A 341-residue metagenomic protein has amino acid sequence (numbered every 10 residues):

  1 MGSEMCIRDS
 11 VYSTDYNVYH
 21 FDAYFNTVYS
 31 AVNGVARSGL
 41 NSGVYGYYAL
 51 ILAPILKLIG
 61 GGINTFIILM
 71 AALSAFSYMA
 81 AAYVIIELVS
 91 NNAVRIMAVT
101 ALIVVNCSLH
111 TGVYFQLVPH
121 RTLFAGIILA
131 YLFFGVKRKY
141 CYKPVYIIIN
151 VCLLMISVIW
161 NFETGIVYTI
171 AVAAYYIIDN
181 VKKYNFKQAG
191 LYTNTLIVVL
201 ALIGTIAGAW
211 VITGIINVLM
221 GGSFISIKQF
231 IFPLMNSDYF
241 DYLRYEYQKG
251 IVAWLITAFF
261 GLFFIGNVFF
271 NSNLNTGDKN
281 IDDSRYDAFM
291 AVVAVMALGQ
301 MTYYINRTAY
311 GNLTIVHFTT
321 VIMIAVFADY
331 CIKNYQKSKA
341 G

Functional and structural regions predicted by a protein language model:
G2-I7: Short, small-residue-biased leader/transition segments that mark boundaries at the very start of proteins
R8-A49, L58-L73, A80, T100 (+3 more regions): Transmembrane catalytic cores of multi-pass membrane glycosyltransferases and polysaccharide-assembly enzymes
A81-L109, C141-Y146, I227-Q229: Transmembrane-helix signature of polytopic, membrane-embedded enzymes that assemble or transfer cell-envelope glycans
I96-S108, V293-L298, M323, F327: Transmembrane and membrane-interface helices of multi-pass, inner-membrane envelope-modifying transferases
A98-V99, A125-G126, F134-S157, F186-N194 (+1 more regions): Short hydrophobic alpha-helices at membrane interfaces in multi-pass membrane enzymes
H120-Y140, C152-L153, A173-D179, T319-M323: Specific aromatic-rich, kink-prone transmembrane helix
Y146-F162, Y168-A173, V198, M296-Y303: Membrane-interface alpha helices of multi-pass inner-membrane proteins
V167, I305-K339: Hydrophobic/aromatic-rich transmembrane helices and adjacent perimembrane loops
